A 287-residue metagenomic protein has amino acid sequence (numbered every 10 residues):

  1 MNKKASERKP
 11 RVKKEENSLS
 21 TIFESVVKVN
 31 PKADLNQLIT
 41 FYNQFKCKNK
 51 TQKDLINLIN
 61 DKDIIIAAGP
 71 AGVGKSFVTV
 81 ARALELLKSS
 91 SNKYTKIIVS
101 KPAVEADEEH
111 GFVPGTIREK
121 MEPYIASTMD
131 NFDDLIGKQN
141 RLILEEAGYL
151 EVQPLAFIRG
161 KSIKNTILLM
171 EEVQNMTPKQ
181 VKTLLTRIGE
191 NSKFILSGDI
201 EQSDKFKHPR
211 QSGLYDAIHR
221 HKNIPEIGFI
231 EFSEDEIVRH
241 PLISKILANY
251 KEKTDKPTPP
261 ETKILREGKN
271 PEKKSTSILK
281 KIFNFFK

Functional and structural regions predicted by a protein language model:
N2-V12, E16-L19, F23, K32-L35 (+4 more regions): Conserved helicase motor core of SF1/SF2 NTP-dependent helicases
K273-S275: Short, Lys/Arg-rich cytosolic juxtamembrane segment immediately N-terminal
